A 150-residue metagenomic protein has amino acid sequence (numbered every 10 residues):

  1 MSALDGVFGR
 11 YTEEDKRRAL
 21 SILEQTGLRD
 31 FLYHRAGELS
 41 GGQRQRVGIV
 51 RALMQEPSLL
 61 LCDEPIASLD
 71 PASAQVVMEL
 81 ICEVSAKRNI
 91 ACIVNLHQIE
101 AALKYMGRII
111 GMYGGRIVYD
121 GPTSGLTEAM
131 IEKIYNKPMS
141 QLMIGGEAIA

Functional and structural regions predicted by a protein language model:
R10-F31: Conserved ABC ATPase "signature" region
R35-L39, Q43: Conserved ABC ATPase signature
E56: Conserved catalytic motifs of ABC-family nucleotide-binding domains
L60-D63: Catalytic Walker B motif of ABC-type/P-loop ATPase nucleotide-binding domains
P71-S73: Helix N-cap at the start of a conserved alpha-helix in ABC-type nucleotide-binding domains
L96-H97: H-loop/switch region of ABC-family ATPase nucleotide-binding domains
